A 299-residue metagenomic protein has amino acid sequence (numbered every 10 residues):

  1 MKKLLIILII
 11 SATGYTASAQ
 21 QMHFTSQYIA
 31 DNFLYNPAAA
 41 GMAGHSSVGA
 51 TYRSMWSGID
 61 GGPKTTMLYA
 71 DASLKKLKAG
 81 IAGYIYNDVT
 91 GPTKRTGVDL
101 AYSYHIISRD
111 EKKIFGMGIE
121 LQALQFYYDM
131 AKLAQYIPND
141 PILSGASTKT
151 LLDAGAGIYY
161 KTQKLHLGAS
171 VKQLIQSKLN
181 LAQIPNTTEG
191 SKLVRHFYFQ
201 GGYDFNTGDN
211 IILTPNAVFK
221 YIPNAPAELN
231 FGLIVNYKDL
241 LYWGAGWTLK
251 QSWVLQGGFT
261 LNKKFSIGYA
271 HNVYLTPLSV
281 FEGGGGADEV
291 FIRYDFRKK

Functional and structural regions predicted by a protein language model:
M1-L5, S18, K298: Short, Lys/Arg-enriched, disordered terminal segments
K3-T13: Sec-dependent N-terminal signal peptides
Q20-K299: Subset of outer-membrane beta-barrel
